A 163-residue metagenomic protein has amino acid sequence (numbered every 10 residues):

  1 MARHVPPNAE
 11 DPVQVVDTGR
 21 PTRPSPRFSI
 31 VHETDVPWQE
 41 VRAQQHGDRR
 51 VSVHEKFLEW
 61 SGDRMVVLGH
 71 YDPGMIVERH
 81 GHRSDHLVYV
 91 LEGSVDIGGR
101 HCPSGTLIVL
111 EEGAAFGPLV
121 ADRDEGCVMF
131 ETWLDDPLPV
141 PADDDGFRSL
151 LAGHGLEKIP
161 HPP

Functional and structural regions predicted by a protein language model:
M1-D63, D144-P163: A short, N-terminal "cap"/entry segment at the start of jelly-roll beta-barrel domains of the cupin/DSBH fold
E55-F57, V66-H70, L87, L107-V109 (+1 more regions): Conserved hydrophobic/aromatic beta-strand scaffold that supports enzyme active sites
G62-M65, P73-M75, S94, A114: Short, charged/polar surface micro-motifs in flexible loops or helix N-caps
V67-G69, V77-H82, G98-R100, L119-A121: Short histidine-centered beta-strand/loop micro-motifs that create catalytic or ligand/metal-coordination sites
P73-M75, H82-I97: Glycine- and acidic-residue-biased ligand/ion/polar-headgroup-sensing regions
I97-G117: Short acidic-glycine-tyrosine-enriched beta hairpin
I108-L110, D124-A142: A short hydrophobic beta-strand segment most commonly corresponding to one strand of the jelly-roll/cupin
P118-R123, S149-L150: An amphipathic, aromatic/His-enriched active-site/gating alpha helix that lines ligand/cofactor pockets
